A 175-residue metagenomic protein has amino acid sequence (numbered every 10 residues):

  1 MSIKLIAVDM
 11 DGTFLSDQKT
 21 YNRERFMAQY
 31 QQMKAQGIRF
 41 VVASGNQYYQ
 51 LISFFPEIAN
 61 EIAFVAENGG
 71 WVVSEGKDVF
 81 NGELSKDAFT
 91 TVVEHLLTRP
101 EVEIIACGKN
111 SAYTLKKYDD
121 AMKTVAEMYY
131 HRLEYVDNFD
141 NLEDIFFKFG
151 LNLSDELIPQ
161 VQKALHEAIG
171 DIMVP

Functional and structural regions predicted by a protein language model:
M1-S2, A59: Short, small/polar residue-rich loop motifs at catalytic or cofactor-binding pockets
S2-K19, S44: Asp-based phosphoryl-transfer active-site loop
V8, W71-S74, D140-D144: Short, basic/glycine-rich phosphate-binding loops at helix/coil junctions that contact nucleotide phosphates
D11-Y21, F89-T90, T124-M128: An N-terminal domain-start capping segment
S16-D17, V79-F80, K148: Short, contiguous strand/loop micro-motifs
E24-M122: Active-site phosphate-binding/coordination module
H95, E101-E103, C107-P175: Conserved acidic, metal-coordinating active-site core of Asp-based, Mg2+-dependent phosphoryl-transfer enzymes
